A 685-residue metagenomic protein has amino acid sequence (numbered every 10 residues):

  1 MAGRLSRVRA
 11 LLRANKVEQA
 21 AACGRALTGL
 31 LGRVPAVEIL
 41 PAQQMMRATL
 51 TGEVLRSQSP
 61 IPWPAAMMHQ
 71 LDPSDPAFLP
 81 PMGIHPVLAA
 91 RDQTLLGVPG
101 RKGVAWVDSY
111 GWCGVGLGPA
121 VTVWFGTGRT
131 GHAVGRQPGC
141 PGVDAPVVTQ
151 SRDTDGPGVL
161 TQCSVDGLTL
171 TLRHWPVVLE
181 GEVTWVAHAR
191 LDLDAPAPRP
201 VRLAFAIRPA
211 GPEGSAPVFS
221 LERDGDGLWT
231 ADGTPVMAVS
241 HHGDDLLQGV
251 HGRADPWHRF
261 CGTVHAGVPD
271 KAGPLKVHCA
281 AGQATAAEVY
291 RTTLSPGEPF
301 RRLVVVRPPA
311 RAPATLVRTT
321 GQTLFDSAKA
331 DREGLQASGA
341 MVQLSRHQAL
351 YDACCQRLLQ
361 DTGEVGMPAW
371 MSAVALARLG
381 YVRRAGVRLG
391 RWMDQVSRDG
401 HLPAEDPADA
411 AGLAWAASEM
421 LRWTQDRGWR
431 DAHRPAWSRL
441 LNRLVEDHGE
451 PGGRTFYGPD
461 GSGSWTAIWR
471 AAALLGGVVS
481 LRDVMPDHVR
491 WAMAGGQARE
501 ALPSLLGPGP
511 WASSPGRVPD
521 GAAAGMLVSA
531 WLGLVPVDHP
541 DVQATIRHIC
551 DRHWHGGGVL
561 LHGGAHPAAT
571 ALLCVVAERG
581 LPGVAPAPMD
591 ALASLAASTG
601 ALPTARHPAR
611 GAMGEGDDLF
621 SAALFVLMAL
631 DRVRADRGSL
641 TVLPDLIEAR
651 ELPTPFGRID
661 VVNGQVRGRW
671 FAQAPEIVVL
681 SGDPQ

Functional and structural regions predicted by a protein language model:
M1-G52, T154, L168-T169, R173-T184 (+4 more regions): Acidic/polar, glycine-enriched structural segments that form the non-catalytic walls/loops of the carbohydrate-binding
A2-R13, E18-G126, C354, E364-V365 (+3 more regions): C-terminal capping/lid segments that line or modulate ligand- or cofactor-binding pockets
E180-H188, D192, L643-I677, Q685: Carbohydrate-binding surface patches
A197, M341-Q348, L376-G390, M420-S438 (+4 more regions): Structural helix-adjacent loops and short alpha-helical linkers that scaffold large soluble proteins
V277-T285, D331-R422, R430, G521-L534 (+1 more regions): Substrate-binding groove/exosite segments of carbohydrate-active enzymes
F300, T323-F325, V365-P451, A467 (+3 more regions): Aromatic-rich carbohydrate-recognition surfaces in CAZymes
G334-A353, G449-R547, G556, S594-E615 (+1 more regions): Catalytic cores of carbohydrate-active enzymes
Y351-G363, Y381-P403, H433-G452, M493-P510 (+2 more regions): Long, well-ordered core segments of solenoidal/helical folds
